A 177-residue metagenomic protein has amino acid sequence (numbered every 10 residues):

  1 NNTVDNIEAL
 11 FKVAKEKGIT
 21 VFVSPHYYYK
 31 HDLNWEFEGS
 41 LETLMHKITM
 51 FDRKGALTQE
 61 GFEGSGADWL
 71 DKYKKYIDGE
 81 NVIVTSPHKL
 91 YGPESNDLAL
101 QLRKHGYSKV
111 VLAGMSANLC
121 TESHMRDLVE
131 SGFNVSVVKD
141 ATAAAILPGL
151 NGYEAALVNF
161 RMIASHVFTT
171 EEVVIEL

Functional and structural regions predicted by a protein language model:
N2-T20: A short, N-terminal amphipathic alpha-helix
V13-K17, N34-W35, S40-L177: Active-site-adjacent betaalpha module
I19-H26, V138: Short beta-strand segments at enzyme active-site cores
H26-Y28, H124: Histidine-centered active-site/metal-ligand motif
Y29-L33: Short catalytic/ligand-binding loop motif for oxyanion handling, primarily in non-cytosolic enzymes, centered on
